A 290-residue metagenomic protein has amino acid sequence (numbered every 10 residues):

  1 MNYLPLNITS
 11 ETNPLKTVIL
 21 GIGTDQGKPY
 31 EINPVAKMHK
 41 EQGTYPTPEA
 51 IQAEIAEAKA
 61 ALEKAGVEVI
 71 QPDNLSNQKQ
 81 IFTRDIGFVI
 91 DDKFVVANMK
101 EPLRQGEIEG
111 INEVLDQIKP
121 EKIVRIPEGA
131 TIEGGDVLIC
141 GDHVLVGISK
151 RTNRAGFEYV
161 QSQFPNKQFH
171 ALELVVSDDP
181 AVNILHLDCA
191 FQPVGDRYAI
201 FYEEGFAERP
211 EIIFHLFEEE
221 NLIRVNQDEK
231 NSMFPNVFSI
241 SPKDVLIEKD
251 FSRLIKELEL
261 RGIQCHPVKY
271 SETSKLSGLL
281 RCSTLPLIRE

Functional and structural regions predicted by a protein language model:
M1-E290: The feature marks the mature, well-folded catalytic cores of soluble enzymes
